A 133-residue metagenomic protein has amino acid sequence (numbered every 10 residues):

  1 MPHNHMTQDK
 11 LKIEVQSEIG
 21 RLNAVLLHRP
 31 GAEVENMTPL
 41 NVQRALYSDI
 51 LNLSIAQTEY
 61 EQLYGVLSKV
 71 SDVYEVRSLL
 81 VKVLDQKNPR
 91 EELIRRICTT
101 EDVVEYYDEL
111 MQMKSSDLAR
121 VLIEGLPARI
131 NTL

Functional and structural regions predicted by a protein language model:
P2-L133: Histidine/cysteine-enriched polar flanking segments
